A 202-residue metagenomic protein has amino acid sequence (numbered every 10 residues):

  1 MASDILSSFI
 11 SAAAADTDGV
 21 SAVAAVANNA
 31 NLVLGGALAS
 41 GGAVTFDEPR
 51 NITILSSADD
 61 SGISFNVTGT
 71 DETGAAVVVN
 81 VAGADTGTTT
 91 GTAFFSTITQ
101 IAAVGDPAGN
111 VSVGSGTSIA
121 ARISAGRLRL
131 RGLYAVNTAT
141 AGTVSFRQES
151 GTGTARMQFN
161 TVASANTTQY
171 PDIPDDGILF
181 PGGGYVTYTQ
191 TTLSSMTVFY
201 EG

Functional and structural regions predicted by a protein language model:
M1-S8, N66-G69, V111-T138, V144 (+1 more regions): C-terminal interaction-tip segments
A12-V44, D60, D85-T89, G116-R127 (+4 more regions): Surface-exposed ligand/attachment interfaces on beta-rich extracellular proteins
F46-G105: Extended, beta-strand-rich, solvent-exposed assembly scaffolds of outer structural proteins
P49, G62, A108, A125 (+3 more regions): Surface-exposed or flexible loop/turn and strand-edge residues in extracellular/cell-surface modules
P49-I52, T92-D106, R131-L133, G177-T191: Noncatalytic modules at the cell exterior or secretory-pathway interfaces, chiefly beta-strand-rich lectin/adhesion
T70-T73, Q148-T154: Change "in extracellular beta-sheet-rich domains … of secreted and cell-surface proteins" to "in beta-sheet-rich domains
N80-V81, T161-A163: Short beta-strand segments within Ig-like beta-sandwich modules, predominantly Fibronectin type-III
V162-F199: Surface-exposed molecular-recognition determinants
